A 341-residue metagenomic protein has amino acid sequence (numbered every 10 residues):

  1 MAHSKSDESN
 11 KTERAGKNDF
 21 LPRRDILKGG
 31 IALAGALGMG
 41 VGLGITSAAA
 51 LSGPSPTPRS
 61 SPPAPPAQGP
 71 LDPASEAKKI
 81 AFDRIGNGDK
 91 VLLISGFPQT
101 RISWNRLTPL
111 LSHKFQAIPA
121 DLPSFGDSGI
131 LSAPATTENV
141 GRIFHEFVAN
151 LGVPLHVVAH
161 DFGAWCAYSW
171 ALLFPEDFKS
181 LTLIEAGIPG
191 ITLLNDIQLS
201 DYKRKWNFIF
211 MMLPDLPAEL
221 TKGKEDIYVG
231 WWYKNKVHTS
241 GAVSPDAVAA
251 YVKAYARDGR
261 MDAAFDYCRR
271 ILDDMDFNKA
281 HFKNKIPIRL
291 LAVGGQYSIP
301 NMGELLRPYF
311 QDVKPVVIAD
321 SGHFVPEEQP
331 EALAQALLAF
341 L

Functional and structural regions predicted by a protein language model:
M1-P22, M39: N-terminal secretory signal peptides
D19-K28, A34-P63: N-terminal twin-arginine translocation
P66-G69, A77-I80, N87-K90, S103 (+6 more regions): Flexible "cap/lid" subdomain of the alpha/beta-hydrolase fold that forms the substrate-access gate
F97-R106: The serine-hydrolase catalytic nucleophile loop
S321-P330: Catalytic histidine-centered segment of alpha/beta-hydrolase-like enzymes
